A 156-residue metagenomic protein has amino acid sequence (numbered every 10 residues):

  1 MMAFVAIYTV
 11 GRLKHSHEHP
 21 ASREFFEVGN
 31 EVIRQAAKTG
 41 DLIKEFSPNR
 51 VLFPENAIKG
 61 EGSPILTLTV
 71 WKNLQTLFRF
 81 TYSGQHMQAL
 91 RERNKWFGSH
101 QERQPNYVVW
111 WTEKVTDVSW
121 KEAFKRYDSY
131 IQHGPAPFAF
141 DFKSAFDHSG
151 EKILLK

Functional and structural regions predicted by a protein language model:
M1-P64, Q104-K156: Short S/T/G/P-rich N-terminal loop/turn motif that feeds into the first structured element of a domain
E61, L74-P105: An amphipathic, aromatic/His-enriched active-site/gating alpha helix that lines ligand/cofactor pockets
T67: Glycine/Thr-rich phosphate-binding loops that ligate phosphate moieties of nucleotide and other phosphorylated ligands
W71: Exposed, tryptophan/tyrosine-rich binding patches on extracellular proteins that engage cell-surface glycans
